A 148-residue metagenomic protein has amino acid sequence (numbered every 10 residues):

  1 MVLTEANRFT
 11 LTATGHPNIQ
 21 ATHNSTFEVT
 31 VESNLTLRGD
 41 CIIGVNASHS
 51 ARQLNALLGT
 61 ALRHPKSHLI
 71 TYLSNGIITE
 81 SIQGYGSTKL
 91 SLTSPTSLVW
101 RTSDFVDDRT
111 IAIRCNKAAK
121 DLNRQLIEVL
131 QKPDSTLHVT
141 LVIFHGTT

Functional and structural regions predicted by a protein language model:
M1-T4, D104, V142-T148: Long, compositionally biased intrinsically disordered regions
V2-S50: N-terminal, charge-rich interaction modules
E5, I19-A21, L35-L37, R63-P65 (+2 more regions): Solvent-exposed loop and beta-edge segments used for protein-protein assembly and interaction
G15-S33, I70, S74-R101: A low-complexity, Ser/Thr/Gly/Pro-enriched, surface-exposed linker/loop concept that marks segments flanking
S25, G39-C41, S67-T71, R109 (+1 more regions): Structural beta-strand/beta-sheet cores of well-ordered domains, especially the beta-sheet scaffolds that support
L37, Q53, I78-I127: Short, solvent-exposed interaction modules
R38-Q83: Short, well-structured hydrophobic secondary-structure segments
R114-G146: Mixed-charge, glycine-accented linear interaction segment located at domain edges/termini
